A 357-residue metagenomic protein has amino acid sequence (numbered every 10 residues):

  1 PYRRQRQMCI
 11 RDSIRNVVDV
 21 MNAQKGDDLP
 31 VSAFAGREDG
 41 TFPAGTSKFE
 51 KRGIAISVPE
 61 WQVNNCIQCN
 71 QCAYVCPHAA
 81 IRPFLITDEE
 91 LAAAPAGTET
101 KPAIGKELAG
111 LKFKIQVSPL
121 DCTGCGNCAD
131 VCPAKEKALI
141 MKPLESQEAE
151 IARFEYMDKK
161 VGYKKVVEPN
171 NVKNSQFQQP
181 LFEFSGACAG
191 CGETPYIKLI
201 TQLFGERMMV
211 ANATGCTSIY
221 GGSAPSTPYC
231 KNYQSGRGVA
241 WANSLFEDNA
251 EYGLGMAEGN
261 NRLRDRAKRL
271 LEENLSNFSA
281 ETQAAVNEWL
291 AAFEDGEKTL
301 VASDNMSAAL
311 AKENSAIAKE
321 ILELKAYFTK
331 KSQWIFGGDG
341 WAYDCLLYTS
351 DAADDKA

Functional and structural regions predicted by a protein language model:
P1-R6, I10, Y348-A357: Single conserved hydrophobic/aromatic residue that forms the stacking wall/gate of nucleotide- or nucleobase-binding
R3-Q7, R11-D121, A129-W334, G340-W341: Ferredoxin-type iron-sulfur electron-transfer modules and their immediate structural context
A342-L347: Short glycine/serine/threonine-rich phosphate/pyrophosphate-binding segments that cradle anionic phosphate groups
